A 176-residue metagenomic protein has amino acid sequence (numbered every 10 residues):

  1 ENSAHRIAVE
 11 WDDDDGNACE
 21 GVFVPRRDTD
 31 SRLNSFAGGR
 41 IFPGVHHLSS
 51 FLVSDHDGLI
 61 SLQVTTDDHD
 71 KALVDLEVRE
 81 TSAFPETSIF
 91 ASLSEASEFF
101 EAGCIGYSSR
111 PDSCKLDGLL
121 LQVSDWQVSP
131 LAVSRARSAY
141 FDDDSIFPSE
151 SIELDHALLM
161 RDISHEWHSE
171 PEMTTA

Functional and structural regions predicted by a protein language model:
A4-A176: Internal, well-folded beta-alpha domain core
